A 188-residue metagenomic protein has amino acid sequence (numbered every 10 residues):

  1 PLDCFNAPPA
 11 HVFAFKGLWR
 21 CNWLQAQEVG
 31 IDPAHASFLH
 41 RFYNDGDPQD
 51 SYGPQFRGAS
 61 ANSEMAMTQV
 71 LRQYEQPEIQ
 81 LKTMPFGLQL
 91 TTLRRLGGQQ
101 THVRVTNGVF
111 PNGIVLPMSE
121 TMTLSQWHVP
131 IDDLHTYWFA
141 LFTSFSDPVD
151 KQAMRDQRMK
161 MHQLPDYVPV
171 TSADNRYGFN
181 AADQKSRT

Functional and structural regions predicted by a protein language model:
P1-T188: C-terminal catalytic domain of Rieske-type non-heme iron oxygenases
